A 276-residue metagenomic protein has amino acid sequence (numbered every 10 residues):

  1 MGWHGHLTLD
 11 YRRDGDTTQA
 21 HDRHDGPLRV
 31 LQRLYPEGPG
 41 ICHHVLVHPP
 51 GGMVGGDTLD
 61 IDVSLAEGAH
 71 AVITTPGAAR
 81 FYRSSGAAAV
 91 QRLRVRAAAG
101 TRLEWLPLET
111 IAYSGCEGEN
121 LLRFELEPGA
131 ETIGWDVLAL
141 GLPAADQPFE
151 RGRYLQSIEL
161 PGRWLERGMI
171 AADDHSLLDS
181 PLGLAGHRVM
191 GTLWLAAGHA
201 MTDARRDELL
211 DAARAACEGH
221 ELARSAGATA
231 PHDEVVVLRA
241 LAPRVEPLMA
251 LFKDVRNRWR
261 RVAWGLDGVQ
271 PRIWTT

Functional and structural regions predicted by a protein language model:
M1-E109, S114, L121: N-terminal, charged/glycine-rich beta-strand/loop interface patches
M1-H6, D10-D25, R96-W105, E117-E119 (+5 more regions): N-terminal intrinsically disordered, cationic/polar leader segments that include organellar targeting peptides
D10, V45, D62-S64, R94-R96 (+5 more regions): Residue-level recognition of well-ordered beta-strand positions that form the cores of beta-sheet-rich folds across
R29-Q32, Y82-A88, G115-E117, P143-Q147 (+2 more regions): A short, polar/proline- and glycine-enriched secondary-structure boundary/capping micro-motif
T58-D60, E119, M190, V235: Intrinsic-disorder/low-complexity, polar/charged segments enriched in Ser/Thr/Lys/Arg/Asp/Glu/Gln
H70-V72, R102-E104, E131-I133, G191-T192 (+1 more regions): Structural motif
P76-F81, E109-I111, V137-G141, I170-D174: Short, solvent-exposed aromatic-acidic interface loops
L138-T276: A structural signal for small-residue-enriched, beta-sheet-centric alpha/beta enzyme cores and oligomeric scaffold folds
